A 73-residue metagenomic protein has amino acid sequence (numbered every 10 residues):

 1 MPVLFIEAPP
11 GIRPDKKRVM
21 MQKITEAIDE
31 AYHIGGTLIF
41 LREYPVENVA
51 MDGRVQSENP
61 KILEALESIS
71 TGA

Functional and structural regions predicted by a protein language model:
P2-A73: A domain-level signal for the structural core that forms small-molecule/cofactor-binding pockets and catalytic centers
